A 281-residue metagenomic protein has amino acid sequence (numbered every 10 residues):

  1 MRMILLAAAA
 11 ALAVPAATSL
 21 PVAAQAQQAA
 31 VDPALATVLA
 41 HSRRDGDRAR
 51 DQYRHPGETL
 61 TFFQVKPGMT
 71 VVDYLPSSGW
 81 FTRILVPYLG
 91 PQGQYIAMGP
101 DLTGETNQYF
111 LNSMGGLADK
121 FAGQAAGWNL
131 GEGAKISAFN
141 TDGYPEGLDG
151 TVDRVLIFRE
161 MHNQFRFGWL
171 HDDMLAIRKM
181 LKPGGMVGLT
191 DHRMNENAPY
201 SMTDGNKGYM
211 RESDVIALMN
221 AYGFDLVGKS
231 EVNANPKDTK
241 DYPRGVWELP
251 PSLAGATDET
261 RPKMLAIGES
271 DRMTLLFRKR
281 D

Functional and structural regions predicted by a protein language model:
P33-F62, K66: Class I SAM-dependent methyltransferase Rossmann-like catalytic core, especially the SAM/SAH-binding loop
P67-S77: Conserved class I S-adenosyl-L-methionine
V86-P87, L170-P183: A short glycine-rich, Lys/Arg-flanked "PGG" loop and its adjoining helix->strand segment in the class I
F110-Y144: S-adenosyl-L-methionine
N140-D142, N163-A176: A short, conserved alpha-helix within the catalytic core of class I
Y144-V155: A short acidic, Gly/Pro-enriched loop at the edge of an enzyme's catalytic core that lines a small-molecule cofactor
G184-H192: Conserved beta-strand signature within the Rossmann-like core of class I S-adenosyl-L-methionine
Y222, P262-D281: C-terminal lobe and adjacent flexible extensions of AdoMet/dcAdoMet transferase-like proteins
